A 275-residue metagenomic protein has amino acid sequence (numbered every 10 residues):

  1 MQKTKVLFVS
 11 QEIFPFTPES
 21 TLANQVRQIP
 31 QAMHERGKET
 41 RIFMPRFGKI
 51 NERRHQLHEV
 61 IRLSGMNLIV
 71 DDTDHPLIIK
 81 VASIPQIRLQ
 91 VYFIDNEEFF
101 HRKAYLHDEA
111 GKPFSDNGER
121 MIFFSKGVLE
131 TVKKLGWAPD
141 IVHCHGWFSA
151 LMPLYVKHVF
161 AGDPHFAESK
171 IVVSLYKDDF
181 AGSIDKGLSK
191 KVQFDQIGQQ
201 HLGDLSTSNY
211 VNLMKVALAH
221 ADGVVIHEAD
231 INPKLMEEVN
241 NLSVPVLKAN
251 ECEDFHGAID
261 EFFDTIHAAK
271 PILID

Functional and structural regions predicted by a protein language model:
M1-D275: Catalytic cores of nucleotide-sugar-dependent glycosyltransferases that transfer UDP/GDP/TDP-activated
